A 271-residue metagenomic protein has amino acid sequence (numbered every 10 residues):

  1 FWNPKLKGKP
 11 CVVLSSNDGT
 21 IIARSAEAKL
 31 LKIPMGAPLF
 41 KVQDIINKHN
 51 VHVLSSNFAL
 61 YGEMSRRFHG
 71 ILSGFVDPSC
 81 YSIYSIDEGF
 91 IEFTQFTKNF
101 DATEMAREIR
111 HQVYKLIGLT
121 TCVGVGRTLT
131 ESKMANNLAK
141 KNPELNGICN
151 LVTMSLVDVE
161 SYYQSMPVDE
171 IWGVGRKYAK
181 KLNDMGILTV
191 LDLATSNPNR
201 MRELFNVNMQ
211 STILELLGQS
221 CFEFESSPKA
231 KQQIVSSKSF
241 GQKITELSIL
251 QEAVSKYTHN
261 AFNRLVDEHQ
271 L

Functional and structural regions predicted by a protein language model:
F1, A23-A26, E131-A139, N206 (+1 more regions): Short acidic, glycine/serine/threonine-rich loops at helix termini
F1-I86, F90, L216: Residues that scaffold, gate, or flank divalent-cation-dependent active/transport sites
L30, E170, Y178, N183-L271: DNA-contacting surface of Y-family translesion DNA polymerases
R67, I71-F75, E108-I117, K181 (+4 more regions): Generic non-transmembrane alpha-helical segments
Y84-E88, G126-L129, K229, Q270-L271: Short Gly/Ser/Thr- and Asp/Glu-enriched loop/turn motifs at secondary-structure junctions
F90-R110, N183-G186: Catalytic palm subdomain of template-directed nucleic-acid polymerases, centered on the conserved carboxylate motif
T103-D169: Long, highly charged, low-complexity intrinsically disordered interaction regions that mediate electrostatic DNA/RNA
